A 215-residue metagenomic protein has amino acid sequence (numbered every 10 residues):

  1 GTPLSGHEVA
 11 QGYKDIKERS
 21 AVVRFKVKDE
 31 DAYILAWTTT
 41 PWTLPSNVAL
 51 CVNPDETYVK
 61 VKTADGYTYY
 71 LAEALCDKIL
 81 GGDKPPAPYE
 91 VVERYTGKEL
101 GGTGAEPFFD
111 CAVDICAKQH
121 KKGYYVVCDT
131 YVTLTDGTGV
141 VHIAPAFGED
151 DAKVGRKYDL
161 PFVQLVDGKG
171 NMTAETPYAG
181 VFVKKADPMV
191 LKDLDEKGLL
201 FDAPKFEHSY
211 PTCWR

Functional and structural regions predicted by a protein language model:
G1-P45, G104, T130-Y131, T135-R215: Residue patterns forming the tRNA-binding/recognition surfaces of aminoacyl-tRNA synthetases and related DALR
S46-V48, V52, E56-G168: Catalytic alpha/beta core of large soluble enzyme barrels
